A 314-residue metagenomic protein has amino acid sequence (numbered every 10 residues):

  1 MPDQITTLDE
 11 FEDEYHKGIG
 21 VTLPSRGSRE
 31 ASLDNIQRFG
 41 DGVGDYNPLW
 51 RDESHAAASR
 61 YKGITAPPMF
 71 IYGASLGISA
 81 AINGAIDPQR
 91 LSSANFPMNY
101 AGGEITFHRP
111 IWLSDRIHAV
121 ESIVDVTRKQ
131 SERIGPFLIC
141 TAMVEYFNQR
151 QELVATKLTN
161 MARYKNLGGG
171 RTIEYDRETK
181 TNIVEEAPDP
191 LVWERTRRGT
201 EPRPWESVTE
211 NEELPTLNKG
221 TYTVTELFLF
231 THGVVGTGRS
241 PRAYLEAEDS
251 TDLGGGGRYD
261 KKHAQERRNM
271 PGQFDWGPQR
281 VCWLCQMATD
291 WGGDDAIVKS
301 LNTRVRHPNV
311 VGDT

Functional and structural regions predicted by a protein language model:
P2-G102, K165-D295: Hot-dog-fold acyl-thioester-processing enzymes
Y72, T106, N160-A162, R304: Residues in well-ordered beta-strands of folded domains
A101-Q149, V298-T314: Hydrophobic beta-sheet segments that form the core/acyl-binding groove of ACP/CoA-dependent acyl-chain-processing
I123, T159-M161, K219: GNAT/GCN5-related N-acetyltransferase fold signature
I134-F147, K157-D176: Flexible glycine-rich active-site/ligand-binding loops centered on an Asp-His dyad
Q151-L153: Residue-level signal for glycine
A155-K157, P215: A structural microfeature
